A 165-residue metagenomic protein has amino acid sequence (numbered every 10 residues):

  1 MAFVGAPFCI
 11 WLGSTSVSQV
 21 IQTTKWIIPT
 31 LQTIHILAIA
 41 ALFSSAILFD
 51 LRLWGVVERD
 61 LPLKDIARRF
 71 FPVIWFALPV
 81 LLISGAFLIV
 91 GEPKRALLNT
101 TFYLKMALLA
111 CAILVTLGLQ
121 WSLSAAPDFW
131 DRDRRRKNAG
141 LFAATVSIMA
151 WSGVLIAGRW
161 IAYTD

Functional and structural regions predicted by a protein language model:
M1-D165: Polytopic transmembrane helical bundles with strong interfacial aromatic enrichment
